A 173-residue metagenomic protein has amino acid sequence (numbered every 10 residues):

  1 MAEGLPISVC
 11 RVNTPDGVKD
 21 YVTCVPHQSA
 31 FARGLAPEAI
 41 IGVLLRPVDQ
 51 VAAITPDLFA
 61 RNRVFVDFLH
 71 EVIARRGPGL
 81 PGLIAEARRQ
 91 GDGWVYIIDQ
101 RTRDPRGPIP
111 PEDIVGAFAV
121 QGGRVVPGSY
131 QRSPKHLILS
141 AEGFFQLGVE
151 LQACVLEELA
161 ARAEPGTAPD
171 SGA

Functional and structural regions predicted by a protein language model:
M1-E71: Charge-rich, low-complexity N-terminal segments
L44-A173: Mature, matrix/stroma-exposed regions of nuclear-encoded mitochondrial and chloroplast proteins
